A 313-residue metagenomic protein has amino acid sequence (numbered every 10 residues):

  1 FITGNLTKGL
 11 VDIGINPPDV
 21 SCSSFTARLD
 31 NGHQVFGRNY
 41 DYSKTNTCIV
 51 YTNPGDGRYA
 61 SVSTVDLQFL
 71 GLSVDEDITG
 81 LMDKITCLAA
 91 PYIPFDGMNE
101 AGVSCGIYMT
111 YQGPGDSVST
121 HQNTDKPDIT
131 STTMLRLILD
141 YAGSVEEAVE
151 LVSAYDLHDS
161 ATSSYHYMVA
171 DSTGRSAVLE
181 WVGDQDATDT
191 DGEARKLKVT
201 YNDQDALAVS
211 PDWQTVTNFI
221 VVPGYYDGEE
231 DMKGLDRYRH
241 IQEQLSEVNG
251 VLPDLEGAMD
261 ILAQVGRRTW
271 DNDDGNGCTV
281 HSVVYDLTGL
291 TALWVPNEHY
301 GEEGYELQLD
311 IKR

Functional and structural regions predicted by a protein language model:
F1-E146, L157-H158, H240, S246-R313: N-terminal mature-domain region immediately after signal-peptide cleavage in secreted/organellar precursors
E147-S163, Y167: Secretory/export targeting leaders with adjacent low-complexity proregions
T162-I220: Extended amphipathic alpha-helical segments with heptad-repeat/coiled-coil character used for oligomerization, fusion
R195-K198, N202-S246, W294: Long, His/Glu/Asp-enriched segments that create or flank divalent metal/ion-associated functional microenvironments
